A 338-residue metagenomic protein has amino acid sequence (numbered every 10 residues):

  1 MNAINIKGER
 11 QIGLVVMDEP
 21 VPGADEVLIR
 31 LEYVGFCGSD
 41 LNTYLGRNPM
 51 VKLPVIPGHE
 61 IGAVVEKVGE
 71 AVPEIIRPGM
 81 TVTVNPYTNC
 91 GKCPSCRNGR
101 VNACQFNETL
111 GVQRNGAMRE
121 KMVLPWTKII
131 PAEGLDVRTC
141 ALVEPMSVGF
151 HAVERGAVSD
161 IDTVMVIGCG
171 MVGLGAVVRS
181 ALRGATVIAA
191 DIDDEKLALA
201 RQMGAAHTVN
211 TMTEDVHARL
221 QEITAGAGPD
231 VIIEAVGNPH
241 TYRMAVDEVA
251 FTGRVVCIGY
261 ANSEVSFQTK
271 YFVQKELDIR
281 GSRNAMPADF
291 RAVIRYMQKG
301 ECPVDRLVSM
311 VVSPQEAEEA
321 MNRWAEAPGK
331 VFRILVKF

Functional and structural regions predicted by a protein language model:
D18-V34, N48-P94, E133-L135: Glycine-rich beta-strand-centered segment in the early N-terminal region that forms part of a ligand/cofactor-binding
R47, D193, A261, A285: Residues in the short beta-alpha loop(s) of Rossmann-like NAD(P)-binding domains
E60, V64, M80-T81, S95 (+5 more regions): Residue-level marker of beta-strand positions
C90-I167: NAD(P)H dinucleotide-binding glycine-rich loop of Rossmann-like/cofactor-binding domains, especially the beta1-alpha1
L135-E214, A218: Mid-domain Rossmann-like dinucleotide-binding core that forms the NAD(H)/NADP(H) cofactor-binding site
G156, A198, M203-D278, E318: Glycine-rich cofactor phosphate-binding loops and adjacent beta1-alpha1 units of small-molecule cofactor enzyme domains
R243-D247, P287-F338: C-terminal hydrophobic helical "lid"/dimerization subdomain of Rossmann-like NAD(P)H-dependent oxidoreductases
